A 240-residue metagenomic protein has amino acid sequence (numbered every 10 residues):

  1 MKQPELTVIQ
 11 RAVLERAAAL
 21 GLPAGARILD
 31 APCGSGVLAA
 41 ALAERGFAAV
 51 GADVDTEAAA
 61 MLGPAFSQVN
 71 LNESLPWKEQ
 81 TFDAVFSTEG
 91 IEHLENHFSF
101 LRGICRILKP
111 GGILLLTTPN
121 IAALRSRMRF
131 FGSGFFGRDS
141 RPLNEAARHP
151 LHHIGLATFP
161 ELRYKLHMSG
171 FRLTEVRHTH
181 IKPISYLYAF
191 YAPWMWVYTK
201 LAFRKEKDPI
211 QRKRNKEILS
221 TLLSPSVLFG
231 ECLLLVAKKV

Functional and structural regions predicted by a protein language model:
M1-E79, A84-T88, F98-L101, G155-F159 (+5 more regions): Conserved N-terminal segment of class I S-adenosyl-L-methionine
G36, E95-S99, P119, S126: Short N-terminal helix/helix-N-cap motif within the alpha/beta-hydrolase-1
A49, L114-L115: A short hydrophobic/small-residue beta-strand
E89-H93: Short catalytic micro-motifs in class I SAM-dependent methyltransferases
F98-I113: A short glycine-rich, Lys/Arg-flanked "PGG" loop and its adjoining helix->strand segment in the class I
L115-S140: Conserved class I S-adenosyl-L-methionine
E145-E161: Acceptor-substrate binding/catalytic loop of class I
F159-R177: A SAM-dependent methyltransferase catalytic signature shared across enzymes that methylate proteins
